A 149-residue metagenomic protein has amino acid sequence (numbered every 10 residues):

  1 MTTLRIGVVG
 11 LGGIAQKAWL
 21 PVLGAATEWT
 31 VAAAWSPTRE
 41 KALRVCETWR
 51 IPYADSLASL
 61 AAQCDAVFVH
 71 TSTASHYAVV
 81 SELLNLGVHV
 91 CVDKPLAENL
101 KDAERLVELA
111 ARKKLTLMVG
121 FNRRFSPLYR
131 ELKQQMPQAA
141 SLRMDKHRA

Functional and structural regions predicted by a protein language model:
M1-W49, P137: N-terminal Rossmann-like dinucleotide-binding module
G12-I14, S72-S75, A97, R123-F125: Short beta->alpha connector loops
A15, D55, V92, L117-V119: Hydrophobic residues in well-ordered beta-strands that form the structural core
V22-A26, V45-T48, E82-L86, R105-L109 (+2 more regions): Alpha-helical structural signal in soluble globular domains
W29, D65, V88, L115-T116: Short, well-ordered coil/turn segments that N-cap beta-strands
A32, D65, A140: Conserved acidic residues
W49-C91, P95-V107: Beta-loop-alpha module in the N-terminal Rossmann-like domain of NAD(P)-dependent dehydrogenases, especially those
A97-A149: A contiguous active-site-proximal alpha/beta segment in oxidoreductase catalytic domains
